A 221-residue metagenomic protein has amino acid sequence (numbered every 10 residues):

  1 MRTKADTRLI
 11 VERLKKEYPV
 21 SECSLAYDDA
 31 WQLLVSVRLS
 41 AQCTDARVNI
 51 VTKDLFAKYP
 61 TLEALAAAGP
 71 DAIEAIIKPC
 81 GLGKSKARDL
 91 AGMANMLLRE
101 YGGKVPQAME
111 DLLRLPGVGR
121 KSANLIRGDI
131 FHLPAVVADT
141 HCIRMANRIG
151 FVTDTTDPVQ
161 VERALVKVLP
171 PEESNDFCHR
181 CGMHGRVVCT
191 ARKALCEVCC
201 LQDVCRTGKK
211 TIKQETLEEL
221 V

Functional and structural regions predicted by a protein language model:
R2-L220: Catalytic cores of DNA base-excision repair glycosylases
